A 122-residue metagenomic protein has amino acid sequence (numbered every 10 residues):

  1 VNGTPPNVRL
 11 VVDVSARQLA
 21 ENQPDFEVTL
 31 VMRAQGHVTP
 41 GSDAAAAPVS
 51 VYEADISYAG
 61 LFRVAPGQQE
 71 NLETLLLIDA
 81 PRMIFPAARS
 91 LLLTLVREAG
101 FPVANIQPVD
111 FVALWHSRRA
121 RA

Functional and structural regions predicted by a protein language model:
V1-M83, R89-A122: N-terminal intrinsically disordered, cationic/polar leader segments that include organellar targeting peptides
